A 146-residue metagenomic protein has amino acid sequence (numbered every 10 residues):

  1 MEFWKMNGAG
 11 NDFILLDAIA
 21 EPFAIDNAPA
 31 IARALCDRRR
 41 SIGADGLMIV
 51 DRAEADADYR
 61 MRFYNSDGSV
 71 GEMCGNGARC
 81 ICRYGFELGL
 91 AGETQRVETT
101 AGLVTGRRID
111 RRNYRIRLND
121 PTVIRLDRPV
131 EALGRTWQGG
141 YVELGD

Functional and structural regions predicted by a protein language model:
M1-R111: A glycine-rich beta-to-alpha transition motif near the start of alpha/beta enzyme domains, typified by
L90, E98-D146: ATP-dependent small-molecule kinase catalytic core of the GHMP/sugar-kinase superfamily and closely related
